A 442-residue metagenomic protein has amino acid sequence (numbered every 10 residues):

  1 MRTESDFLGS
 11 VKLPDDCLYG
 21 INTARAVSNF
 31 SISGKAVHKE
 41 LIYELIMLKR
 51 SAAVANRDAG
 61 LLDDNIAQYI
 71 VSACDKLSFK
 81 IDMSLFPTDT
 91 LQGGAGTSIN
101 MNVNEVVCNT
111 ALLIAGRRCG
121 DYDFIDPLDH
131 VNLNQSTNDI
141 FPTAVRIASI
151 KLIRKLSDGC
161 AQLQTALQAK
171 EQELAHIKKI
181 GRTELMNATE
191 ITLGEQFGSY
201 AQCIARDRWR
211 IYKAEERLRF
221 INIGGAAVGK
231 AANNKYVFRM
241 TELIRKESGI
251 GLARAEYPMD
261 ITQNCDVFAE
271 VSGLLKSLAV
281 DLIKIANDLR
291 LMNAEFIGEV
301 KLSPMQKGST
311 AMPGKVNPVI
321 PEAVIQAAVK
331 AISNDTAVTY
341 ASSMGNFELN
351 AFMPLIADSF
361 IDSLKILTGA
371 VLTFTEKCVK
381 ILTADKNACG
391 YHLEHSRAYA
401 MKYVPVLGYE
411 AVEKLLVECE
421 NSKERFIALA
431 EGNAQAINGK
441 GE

Functional and structural regions predicted by a protein language model:
M1-E442: Conserved, well-structured ligand/cofactor-binding cores
